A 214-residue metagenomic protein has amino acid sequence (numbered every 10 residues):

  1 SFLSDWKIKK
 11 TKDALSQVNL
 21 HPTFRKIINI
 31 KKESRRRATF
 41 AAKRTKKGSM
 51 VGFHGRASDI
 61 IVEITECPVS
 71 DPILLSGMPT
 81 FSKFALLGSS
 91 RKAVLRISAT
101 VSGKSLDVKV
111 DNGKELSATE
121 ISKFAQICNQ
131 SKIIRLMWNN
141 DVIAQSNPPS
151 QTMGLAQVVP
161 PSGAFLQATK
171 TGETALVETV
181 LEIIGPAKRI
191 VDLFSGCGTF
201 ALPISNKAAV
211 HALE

Functional and structural regions predicted by a protein language model:
S1-E214: Accessory RNA-recognition modules of RNA-modification enzymes
